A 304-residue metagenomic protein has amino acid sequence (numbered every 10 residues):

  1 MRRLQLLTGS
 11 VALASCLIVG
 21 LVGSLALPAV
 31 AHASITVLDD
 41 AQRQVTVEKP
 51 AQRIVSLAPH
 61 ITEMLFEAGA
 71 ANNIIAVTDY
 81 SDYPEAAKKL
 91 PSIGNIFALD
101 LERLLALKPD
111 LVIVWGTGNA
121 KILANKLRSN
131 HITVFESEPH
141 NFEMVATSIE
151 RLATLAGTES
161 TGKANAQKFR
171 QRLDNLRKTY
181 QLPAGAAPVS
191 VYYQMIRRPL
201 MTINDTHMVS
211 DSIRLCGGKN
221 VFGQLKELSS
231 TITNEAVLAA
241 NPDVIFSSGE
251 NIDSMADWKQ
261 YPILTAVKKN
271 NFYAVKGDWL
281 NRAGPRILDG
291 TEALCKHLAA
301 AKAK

Functional and structural regions predicted by a protein language model:
S10-P28: Bacterial N-terminal signal peptides
S34-V37, R43-Q44, D110-L111, W115 (+3 more regions): Extracytoplasmic substrate-binding proteins
L38-Q42, I93-E102, G118, L225-N234: Short helix-initiation/N-cap motifs at beta->coil->alpha
A51, A98-T117, I132, T233-S247: Proline-aspartate-enriched helix->loop->beta-strand connector
R53-L107, L111-G116, V221: A short, structured surface patch at a secondary-structure boundary
A58, G116-T117, M195, L225 (+3 more regions): Short secondary-structure boundary segments
T78, D205-S229, G249, Y273-A274: His/Asp/Glu-enriched short active-site or ligand-binding loop at hydrolase and phosphoryl-transfer sites
G118-S129, A239, V244-L264: A ligand-binding cleft/hinge motif common to bilobed small-molecule-binding domains
